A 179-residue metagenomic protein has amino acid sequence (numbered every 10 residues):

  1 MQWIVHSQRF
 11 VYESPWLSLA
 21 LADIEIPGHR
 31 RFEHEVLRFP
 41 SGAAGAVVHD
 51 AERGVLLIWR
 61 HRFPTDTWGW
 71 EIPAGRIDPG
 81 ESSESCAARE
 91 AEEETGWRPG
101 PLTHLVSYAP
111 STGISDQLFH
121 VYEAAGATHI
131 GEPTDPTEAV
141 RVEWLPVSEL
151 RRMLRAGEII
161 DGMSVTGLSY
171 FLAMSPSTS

Functional and structural regions predicted by a protein language model:
V5, L19, E33-H34, I58 (+3 more regions): Hydrophobic residues on conserved beta-strands that form the core of alpha/beta folds
S7-G45, A51: Acidic, metal-coordinating catalytic segment for phosphate/diphosphate chemistry, firing primarily on the Nudix
S18-A22, W68, L118-Y122: Short beta-strand micro-motifs in enzyme catalytic cores
P40-G45, D50, R76-G162: Unchanged
S41-T67, E71: A glycine-rich, hydrophobic loop/mini-helix early in the fold
G54-V55, T128-I130, T178: Short helix-loop capping/hinge motifs at secondary-structure junctions, enriched in acidic/polar residues
R151-S179: Long hydrophobic alpha-helical segments typical of transmembrane helices together with their membrane-interfacial
